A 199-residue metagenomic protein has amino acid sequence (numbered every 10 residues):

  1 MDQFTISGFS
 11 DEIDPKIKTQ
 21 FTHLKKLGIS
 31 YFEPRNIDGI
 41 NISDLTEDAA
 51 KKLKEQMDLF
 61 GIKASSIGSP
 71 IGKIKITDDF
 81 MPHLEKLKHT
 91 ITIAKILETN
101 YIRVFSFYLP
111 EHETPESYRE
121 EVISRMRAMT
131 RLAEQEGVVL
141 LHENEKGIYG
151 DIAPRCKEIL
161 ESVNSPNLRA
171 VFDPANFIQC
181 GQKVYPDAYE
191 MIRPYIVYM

Functional and structural regions predicted by a protein language model:
M1-Y101, R127, E134, S165 (+2 more regions): N-terminal pre-domain/capping segments
D2-S10, T114-R119, L140-E145: Short N-terminal helix-initiation segments at or just after the protein's N-terminus
I6, Y31-F32, I67, R127-M199: Acidic/histidine-rich catalytic cores of soluble enzymes
E12-D14, N36-D38, P70-K73, S106-P110 (+2 more regions): Active-site-proximal loop/turn and secondary-structure-junction residues that shape catalytic pockets, frequently
S43, G72, I76, H83 (+5 more regions): A sequence-level detector of short, solvent-exposed, charge-rich linear segments
D44-K52, D78-K86, E113-S124, G147-D151 (+2 more regions): Alpha-helix N-cap and loop-to-helix initiation/capping positions
A94-P115, E136-K146: Active-site groove signature of glycoside hydrolases
